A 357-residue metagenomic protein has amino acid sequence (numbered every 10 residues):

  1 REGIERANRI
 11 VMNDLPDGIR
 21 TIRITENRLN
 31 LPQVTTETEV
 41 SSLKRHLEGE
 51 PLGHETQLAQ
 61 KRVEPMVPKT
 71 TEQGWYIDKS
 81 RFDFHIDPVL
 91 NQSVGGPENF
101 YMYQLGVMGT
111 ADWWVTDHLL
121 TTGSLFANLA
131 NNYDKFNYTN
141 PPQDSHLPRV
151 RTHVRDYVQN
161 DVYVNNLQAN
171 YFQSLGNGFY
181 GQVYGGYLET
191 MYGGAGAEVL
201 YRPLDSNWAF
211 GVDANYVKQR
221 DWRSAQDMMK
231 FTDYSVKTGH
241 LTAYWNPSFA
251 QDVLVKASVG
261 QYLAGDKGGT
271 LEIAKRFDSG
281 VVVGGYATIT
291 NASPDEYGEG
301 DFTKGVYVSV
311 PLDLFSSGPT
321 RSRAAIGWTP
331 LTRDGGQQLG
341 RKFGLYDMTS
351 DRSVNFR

Functional and structural regions predicted by a protein language model:
R1-Q173, K230-T232, V236: Outer-membrane beta-barrel initiation region
P51-F82, S317-F356: Outer-membrane beta-barrel biogenesis signature
I86-Q92, G123-A127, V183-Y187, A197 (+5 more regions): Transmembrane beta-barrel strands of outer-membrane/channel proteins
Q104-G106, V164-N166, Y192-G194, V236-H240 (+2 more regions): Transmembrane beta-barrel architecture of outer-membrane proteins
V107-W113, A169-Q173, A197-Y201, L241-W245 (+2 more regions): Residues on the lipid-exposed face of transmembrane beta-strands in outer-membrane beta-barrel proteins
D117-T122, G176-G181, S206-G211, S248-K256 (+2 more regions): Repeated loop/turn-to-beta-strand initiation elements of outer-membrane beta-barrel proteins
A130-N160, V212-S248, S258-D266, A274 (+1 more regions): Outer-membrane beta-barrel translocator/channel fold
F179-Q182, T190-G193: Phosphate-interacting basic helix/loop segments used at nucleotide- and nucleic-acid interfaces
